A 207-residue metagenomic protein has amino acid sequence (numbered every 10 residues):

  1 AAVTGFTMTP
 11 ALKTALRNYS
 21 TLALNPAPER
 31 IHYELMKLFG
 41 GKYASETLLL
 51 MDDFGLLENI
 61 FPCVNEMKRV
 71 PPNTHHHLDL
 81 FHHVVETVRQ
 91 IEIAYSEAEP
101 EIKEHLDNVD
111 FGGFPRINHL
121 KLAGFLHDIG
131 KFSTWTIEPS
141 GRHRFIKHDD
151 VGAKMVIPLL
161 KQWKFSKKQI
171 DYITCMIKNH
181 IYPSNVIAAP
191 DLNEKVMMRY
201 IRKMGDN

Functional and structural regions predicted by a protein language model:
A1-K121, F125, I129-K147, V151-I170 (+1 more regions): Glycine- and charge-enriched loop/helix tracts that form the active or gating conduit in phosphate/cation-handling
V151-N207: C-terminal structural cap/anchor segments
